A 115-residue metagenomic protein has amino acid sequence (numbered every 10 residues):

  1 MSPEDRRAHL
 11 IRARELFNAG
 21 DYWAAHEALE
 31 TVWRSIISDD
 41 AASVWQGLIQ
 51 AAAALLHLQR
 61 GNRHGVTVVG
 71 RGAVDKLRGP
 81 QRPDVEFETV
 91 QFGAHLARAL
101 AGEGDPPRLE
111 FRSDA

Functional and structural regions predicted by a protein language model:
E15-L16, I49, L56: Residue-level signature for tetratricopeptide repeat
A19-E30: Helix-turn-helix repeat elements of alpha-solenoid scaffolds
D40-A42, K76-V90: Boundary/linker segments of alpha-helical solenoid repeat arrays
A52-R60, A94-R112: Alpha-helical linker/edge segments of TPR/alpha-solenoid repeat scaffolds and analogous pre-/post-domain helices
G61-Q81: TPR/TPR-like (Sel1-like) alpha-helical repeat modules
